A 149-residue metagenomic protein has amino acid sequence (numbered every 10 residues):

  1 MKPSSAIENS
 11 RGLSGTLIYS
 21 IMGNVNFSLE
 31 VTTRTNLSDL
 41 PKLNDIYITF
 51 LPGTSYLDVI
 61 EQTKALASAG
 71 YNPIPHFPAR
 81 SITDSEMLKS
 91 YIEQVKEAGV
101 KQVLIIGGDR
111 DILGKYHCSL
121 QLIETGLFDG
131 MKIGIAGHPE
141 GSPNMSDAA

Functional and structural regions predicted by a protein language model:
M1-N9: Short, intrinsically disordered terminal tails adjacent to the first/last structured region
S10-A149: Active-site beta->alpha loop and helix N-cap motifs at the rims of alpha/beta catalytic domains
